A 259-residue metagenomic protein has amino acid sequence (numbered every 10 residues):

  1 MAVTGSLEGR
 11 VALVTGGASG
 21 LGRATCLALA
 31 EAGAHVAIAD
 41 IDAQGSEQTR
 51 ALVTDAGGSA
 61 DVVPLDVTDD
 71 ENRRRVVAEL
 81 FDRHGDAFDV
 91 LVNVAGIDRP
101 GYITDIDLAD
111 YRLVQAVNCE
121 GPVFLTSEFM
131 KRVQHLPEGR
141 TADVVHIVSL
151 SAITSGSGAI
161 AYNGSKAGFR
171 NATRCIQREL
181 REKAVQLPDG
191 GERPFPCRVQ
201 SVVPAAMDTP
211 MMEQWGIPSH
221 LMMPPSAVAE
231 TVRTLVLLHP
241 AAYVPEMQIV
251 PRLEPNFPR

Functional and structural regions predicted by a protein language model:
G5-A37: Canonical Rossmann dinucleotide-binding motif of NAD(H)/NADP(H)-dependent dehydrogenases/reductases, specifically
A43-Q44, P64-V77, L108: The beta1-alpha1 cofactor-binding region of Rossmann-like NAD(H)/NADP(H)-dependent oxidoreductases
V94-R99: Conserved NAD(P)H cofactor-binding loop of Rossmann-fold oxidoreductase domains
Y102-I103, D107-R112: Substrate-binding pocket helix/loop in short-chain dehydrogenase/reductase
T126, S165: Active-site helix of classical SDR
S149: Residue(s) in the substrate-gating loop at a strand-loop-helix junction that position the organic substrate next
G191-R193, C197, S201-V202, I217-P258: C-terminal helical subdomain
